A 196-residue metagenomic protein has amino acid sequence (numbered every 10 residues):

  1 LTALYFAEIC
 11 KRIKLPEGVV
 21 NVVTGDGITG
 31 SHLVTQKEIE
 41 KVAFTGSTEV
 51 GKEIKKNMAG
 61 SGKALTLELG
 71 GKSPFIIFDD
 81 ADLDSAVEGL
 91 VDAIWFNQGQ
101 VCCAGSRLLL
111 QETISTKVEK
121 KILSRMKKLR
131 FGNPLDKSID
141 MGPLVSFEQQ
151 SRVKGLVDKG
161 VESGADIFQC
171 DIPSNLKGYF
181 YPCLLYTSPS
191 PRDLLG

Functional and structural regions predicted by a protein language model:
L1-S85: Rossmann-like NAD(P) dinucleotide-binding subdomain of oxidoreductase/dehydrogenase enzymes
A7-K11, I94, M126, L195: Residue-level detector of secondary-structure transition/capping positions
S47-S188: ALDH superfamily catalytic-core signature
Y186-G196: Single conserved hydrophobic/aromatic residue that forms the stacking wall/gate of nucleotide- or nucleobase-binding
